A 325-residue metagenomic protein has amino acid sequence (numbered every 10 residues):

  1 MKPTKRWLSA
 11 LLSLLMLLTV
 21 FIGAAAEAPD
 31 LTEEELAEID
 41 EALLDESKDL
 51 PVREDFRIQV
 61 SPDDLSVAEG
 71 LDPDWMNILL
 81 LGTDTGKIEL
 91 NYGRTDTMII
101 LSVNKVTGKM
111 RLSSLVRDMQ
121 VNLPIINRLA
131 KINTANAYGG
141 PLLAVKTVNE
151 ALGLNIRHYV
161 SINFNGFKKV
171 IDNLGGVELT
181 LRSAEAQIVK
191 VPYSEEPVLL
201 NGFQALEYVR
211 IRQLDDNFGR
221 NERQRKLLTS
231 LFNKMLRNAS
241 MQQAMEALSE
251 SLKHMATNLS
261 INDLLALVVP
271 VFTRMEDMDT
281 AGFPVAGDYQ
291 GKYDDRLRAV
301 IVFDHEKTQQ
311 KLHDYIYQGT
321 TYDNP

Functional and structural regions predicted by a protein language model:
M1-T4, S66: Short, Lys/Arg-rich N-terminal segment immediately upstream of the first membrane anchor
P3-A26: Sec-dependent N-terminal signal peptides of Gram-positive bacterial secreted proteins and lipoproteins
E27-P325: Non-catalytic, solvent-exposed segments at the cell envelope interface
